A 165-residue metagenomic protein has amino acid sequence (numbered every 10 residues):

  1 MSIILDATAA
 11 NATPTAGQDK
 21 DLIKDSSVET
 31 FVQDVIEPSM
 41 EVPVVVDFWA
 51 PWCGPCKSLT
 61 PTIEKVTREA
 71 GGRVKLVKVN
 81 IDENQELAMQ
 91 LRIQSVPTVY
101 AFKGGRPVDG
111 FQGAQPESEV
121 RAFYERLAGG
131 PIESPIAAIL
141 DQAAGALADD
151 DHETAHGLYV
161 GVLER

Functional and structural regions predicted by a protein language model:
M1-V45, W49-G71, Q85-E86, V96-T98 (+1 more regions): Proteins that catalyze or organize thiol-disulfide redox chemistry and the adjacent proteostasis machinery handling
R92: Flexible N-lobe loop architecture of eukaryotic-like protein kinase catalytic domains
